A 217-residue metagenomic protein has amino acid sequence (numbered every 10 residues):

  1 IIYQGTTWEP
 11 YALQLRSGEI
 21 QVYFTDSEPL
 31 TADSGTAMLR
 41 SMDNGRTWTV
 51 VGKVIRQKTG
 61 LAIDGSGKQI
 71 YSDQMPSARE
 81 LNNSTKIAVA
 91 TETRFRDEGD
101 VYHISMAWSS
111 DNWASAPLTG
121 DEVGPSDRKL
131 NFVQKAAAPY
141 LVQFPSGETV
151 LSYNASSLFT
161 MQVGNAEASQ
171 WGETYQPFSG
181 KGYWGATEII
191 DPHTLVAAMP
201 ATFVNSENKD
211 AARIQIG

Functional and structural regions predicted by a protein language model:
I1-G217: Asp-box/BNR beta-propeller blade signature and adjacent active/binding-site loops in extracellular glycan-interacting
